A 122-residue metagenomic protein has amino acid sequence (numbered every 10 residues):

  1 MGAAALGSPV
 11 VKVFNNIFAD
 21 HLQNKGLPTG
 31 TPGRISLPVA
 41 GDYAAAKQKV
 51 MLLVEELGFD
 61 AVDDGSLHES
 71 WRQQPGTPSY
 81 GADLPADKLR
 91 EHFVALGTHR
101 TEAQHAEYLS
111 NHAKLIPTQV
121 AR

Functional and structural regions predicted by a protein language model:
M1-P28, A46: Rossmann-fold NAD(P)-binding glycine/threonine-rich loop
P32-R122: Active-site-lining helix/loop region of Rossmann-like oxidoreductase modules
